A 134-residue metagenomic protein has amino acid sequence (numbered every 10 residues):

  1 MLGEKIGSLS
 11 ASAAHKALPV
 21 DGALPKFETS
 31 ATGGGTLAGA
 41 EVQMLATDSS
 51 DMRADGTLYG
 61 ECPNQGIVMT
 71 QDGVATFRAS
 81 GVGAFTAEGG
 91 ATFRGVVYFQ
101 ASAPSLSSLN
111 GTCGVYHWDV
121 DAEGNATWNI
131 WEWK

Functional and structural regions predicted by a protein language model:
M1-K134: Beta-strand-enriched cores of mature, soluble protein domains
